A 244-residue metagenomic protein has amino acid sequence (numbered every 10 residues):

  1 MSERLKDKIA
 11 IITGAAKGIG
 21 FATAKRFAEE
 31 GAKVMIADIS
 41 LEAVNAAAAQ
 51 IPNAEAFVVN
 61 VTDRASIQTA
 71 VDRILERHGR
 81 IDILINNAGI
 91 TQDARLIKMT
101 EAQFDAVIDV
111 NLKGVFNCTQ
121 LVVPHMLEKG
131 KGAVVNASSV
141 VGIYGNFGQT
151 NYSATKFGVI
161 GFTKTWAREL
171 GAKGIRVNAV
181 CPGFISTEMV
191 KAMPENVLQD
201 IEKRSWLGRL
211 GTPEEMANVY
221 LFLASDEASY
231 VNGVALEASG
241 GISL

Functional and structural regions predicted by a protein language model:
K6-K33: Canonical Rossmann dinucleotide-binding motif of NAD(H)/NADP(H)-dependent dehydrogenases/reductases, specifically
L41-E42, V59-T69, E101, E214: The beta1-alpha1 cofactor-binding region of Rossmann-like NAD(H)/NADP(H)-dependent oxidoreductases
R95-L96, T100-I108, V190, I201: Substrate-binding pocket helix/loop in short-chain dehydrogenase/reductase
T119, T155, T163: Active-site helix of classical SDR
P124, R168-A172, S229: Alpha-helical segment proximal to the catalytic Tyr-Lys
L127, K131, R209-A238, S243: C-terminal substrate-recognition "lid" of short-chain dehydrogenase/reductases
S139: Residue(s) in the substrate-gating loop at a strand-loop-helix junction that position the organic substrate next
